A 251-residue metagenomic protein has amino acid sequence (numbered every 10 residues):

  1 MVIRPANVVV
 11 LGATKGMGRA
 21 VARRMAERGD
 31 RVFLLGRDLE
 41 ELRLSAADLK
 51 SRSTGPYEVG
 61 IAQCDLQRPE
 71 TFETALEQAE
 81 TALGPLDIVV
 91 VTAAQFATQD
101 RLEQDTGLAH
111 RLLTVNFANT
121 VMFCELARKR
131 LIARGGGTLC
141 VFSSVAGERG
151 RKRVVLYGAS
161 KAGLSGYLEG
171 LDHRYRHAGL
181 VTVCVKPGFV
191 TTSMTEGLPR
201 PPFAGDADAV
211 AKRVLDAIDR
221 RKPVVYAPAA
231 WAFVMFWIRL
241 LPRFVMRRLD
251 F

Functional and structural regions predicted by a protein language model:
T14-K15: Conserved glycine-rich cofactor-binding loop
R28-S45: Conserved glycine-rich Rossmann-like NAD(P)H-binding loop of the short-chain dehydrogenase/reductase
R52-E70: Rossmann-fold cofactor-recognition segment
E73, A94-H110, R153: Conserved mid-core segment of classical short-chain dehydrogenase/reductases
C124, S160: Active-site helix of classical SDR
S144: Residue(s) in the substrate-gating loop at a strand-loop-helix junction that position the organic substrate next
C184, P199-F236: C-terminal helical subdomain
